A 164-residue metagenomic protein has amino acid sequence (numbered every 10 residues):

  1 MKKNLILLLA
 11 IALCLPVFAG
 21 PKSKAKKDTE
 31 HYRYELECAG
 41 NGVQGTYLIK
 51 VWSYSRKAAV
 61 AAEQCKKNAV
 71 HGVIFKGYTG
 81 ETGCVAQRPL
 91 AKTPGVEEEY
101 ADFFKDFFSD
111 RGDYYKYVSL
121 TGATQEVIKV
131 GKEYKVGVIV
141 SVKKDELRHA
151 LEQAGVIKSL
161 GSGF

Functional and structural regions predicted by a protein language model:
M1: Extracellular/oxidizing-compartment recognition motifs
N4-C14: Sec-dependent N-terminal signal peptides
A19-F164: Domain-level marker for long, solvent-exposed, non-transmembrane regions
